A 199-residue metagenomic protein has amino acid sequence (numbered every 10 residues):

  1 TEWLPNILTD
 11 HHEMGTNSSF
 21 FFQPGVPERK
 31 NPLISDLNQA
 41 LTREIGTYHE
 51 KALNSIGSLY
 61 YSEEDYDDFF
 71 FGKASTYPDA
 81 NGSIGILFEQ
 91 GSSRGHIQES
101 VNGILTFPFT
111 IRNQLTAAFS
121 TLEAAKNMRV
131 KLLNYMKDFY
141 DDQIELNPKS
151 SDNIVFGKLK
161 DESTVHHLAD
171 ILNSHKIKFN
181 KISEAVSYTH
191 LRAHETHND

Functional and structural regions predicted by a protein language model:
T1-S187: Metallocarboxypeptidase
I154, T196-D199: Intrinsic disorder/low-complexity detector
T189-H197: Conserved small/polar residues in nucleotide/adenosyl-binding loops
